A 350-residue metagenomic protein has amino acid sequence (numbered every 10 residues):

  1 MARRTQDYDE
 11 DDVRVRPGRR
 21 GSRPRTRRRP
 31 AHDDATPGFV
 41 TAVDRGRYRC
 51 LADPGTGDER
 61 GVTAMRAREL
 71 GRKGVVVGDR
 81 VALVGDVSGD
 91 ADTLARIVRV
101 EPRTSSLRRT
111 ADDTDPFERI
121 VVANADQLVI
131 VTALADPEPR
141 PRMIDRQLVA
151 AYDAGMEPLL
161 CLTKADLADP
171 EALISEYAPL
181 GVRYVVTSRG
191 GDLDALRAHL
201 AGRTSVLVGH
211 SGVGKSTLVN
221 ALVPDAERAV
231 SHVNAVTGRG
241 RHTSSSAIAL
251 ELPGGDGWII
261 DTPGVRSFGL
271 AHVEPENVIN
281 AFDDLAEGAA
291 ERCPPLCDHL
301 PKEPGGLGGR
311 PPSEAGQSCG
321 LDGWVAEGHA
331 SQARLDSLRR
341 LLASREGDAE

Functional and structural regions predicted by a protein language model:
M1-V149: C-terminal effector/interaction modules appended to NTPase cores
R3-Q6, A31-D34, R60-V62, R72-S88 (+7 more regions): Helix-rich effector regions associated with P-loop NTPase G domains
T41, A133, L148-D153, D166 (+7 more regions): Signal for well-folded cores of large energy- and translation-related assemblies
D79, R142-V149, S175, P179 (+5 more regions): Solvent-exposed alpha-helical segments within well-ordered globular domains of core cellular machineries
N124-T132, Y152-A165, G181-V186: Conserved beta-strand/loop subsegment of P-loop NTPase cores
L128, P158, S205-L207, G257: Generic beta-sheet signal
K164-V213: Canonical P-loop GTPase G-domain recognition
S211, S216-T217, A221: Walker A/P-loop
